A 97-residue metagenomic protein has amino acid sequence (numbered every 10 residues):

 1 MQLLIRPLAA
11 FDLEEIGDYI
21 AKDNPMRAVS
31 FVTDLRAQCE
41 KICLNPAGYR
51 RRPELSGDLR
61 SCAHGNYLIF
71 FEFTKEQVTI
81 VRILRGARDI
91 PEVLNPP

Functional and structural regions predicted by a protein language model:
Q2-L59: Basic, Lys/Arg-enriched alpha-helical interface segments
I20-R27, A63, K75, R82: Short coil/turn residues that cap or connect secondary-structure elements
A47, H64, R85: Short glycine-rich loop/turn motifs that provide flexible caps or phosphate-binding loops at active sites
R60-S61, I69: A beta-hairpin/wing motif
Y67, E72-P97: Enriched for short, Lys/Arg-rich terminal
